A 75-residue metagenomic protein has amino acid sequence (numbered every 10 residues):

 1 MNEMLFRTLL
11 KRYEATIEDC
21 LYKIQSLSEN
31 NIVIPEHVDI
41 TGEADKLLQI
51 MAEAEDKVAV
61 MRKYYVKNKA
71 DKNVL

Functional and structural regions predicted by a protein language model:
M1-L75: Extended, charge-rich alpha-helical interface modules
